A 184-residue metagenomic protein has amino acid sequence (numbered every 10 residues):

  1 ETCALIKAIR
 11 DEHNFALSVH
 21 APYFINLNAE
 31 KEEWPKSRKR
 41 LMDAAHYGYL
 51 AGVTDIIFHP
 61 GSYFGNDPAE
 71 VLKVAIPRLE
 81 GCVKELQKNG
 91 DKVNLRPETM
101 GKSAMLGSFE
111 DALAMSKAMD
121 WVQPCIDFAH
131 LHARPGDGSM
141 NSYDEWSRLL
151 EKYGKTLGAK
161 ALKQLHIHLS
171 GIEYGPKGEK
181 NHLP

Functional and structural regions predicted by a protein language model:
E1, L5-L17, F24, K31-E32 (+1 more regions): Terminal, non-globular segments
T2-C3, L41, L72-E80, Y143-K152: Well-ordered, non-membrane alpha-helical segments in soluble/globular domains
E12, N26-I126, A133: Active-site acidic/histidine proton-transfer and metal-coordination neighborhood in alpha/beta enzyme cores
L17-N28, P176-K180: N-terminal small/glycine-rich loop or linker at the start of catalytic domains across soluble metabolic enzymes
V19, P97, I126-A129, I167-S170: Active-site flanking residues adjacent to catalytic metal/cofactor-binding acidic residues
A69, L106-F109, H132-P184: Gly/Pro-rich active-site loop or hairpin
